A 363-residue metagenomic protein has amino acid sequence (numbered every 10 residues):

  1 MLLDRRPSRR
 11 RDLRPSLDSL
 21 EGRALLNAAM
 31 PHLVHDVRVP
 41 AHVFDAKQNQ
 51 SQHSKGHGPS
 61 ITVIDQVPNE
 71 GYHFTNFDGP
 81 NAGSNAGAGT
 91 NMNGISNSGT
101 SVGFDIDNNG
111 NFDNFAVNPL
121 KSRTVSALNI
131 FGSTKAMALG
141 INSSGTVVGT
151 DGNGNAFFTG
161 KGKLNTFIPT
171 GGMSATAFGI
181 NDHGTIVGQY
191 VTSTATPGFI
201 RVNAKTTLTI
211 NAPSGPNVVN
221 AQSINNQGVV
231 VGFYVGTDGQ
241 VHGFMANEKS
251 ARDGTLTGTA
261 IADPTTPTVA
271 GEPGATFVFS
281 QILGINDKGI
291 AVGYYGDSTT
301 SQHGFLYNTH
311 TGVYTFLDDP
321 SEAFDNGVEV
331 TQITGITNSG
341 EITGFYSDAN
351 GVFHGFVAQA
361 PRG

Functional and structural regions predicted by a protein language model:
M1-Q50: N-terminal secretory leader/proregion of peptide precursors and effectors
P31-G363: Residue-level hotspots at or immediately adjacent to binding/recognition sites across diverse folds
